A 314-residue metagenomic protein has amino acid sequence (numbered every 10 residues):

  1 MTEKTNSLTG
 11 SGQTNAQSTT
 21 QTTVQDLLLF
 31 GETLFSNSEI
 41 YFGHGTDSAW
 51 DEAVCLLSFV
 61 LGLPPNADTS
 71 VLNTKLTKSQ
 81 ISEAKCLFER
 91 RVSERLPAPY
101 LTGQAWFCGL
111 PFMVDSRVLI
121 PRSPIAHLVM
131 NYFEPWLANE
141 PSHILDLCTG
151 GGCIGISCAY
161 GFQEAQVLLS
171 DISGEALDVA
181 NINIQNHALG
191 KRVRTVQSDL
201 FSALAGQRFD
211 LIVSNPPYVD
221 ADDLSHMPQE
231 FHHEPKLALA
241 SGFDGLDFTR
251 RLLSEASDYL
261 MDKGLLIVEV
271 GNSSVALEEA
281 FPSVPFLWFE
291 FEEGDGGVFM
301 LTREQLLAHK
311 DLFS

Functional and structural regions predicted by a protein language model:
T2-C108: N-terminal auxiliary segments of SAM/dcSAM-dependent transferases
L28, A53, A84-K85, G151 (+4 more regions): A general structural signal for well-ordered alpha-helical segments in protein cores
A49, V118, G245: Short, conserved glycine- and acidic-residue-centered signature motifs in active-site or ligand-binding loops
G62-L63, V118-L119, Y218: Active-site/binding-pocket entry motifs
S70-V71, Q104, M113, V196 (+2 more regions): Solvent-exposed beta-strand sheet faces enriched in polar/charged residues
V71-L72, L76, S82-E164, G174-V179: SAM-dependent Rossmann-like transferase core, predominantly class I methyltransferases with a strong bias toward
L128-F133, E164-Q166, S170-S314: S-adenosylmethionine
